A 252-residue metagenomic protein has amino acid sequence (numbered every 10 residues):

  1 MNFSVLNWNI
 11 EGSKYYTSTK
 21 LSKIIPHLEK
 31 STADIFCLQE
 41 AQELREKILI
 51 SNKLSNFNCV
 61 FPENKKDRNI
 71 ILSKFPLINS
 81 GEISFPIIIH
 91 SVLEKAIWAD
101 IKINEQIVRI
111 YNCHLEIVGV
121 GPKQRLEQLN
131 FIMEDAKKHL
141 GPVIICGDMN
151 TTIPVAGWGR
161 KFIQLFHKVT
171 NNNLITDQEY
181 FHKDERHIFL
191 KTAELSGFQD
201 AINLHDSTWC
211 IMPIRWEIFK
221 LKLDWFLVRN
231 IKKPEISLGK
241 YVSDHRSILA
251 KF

Functional and structural regions predicted by a protein language model:
M1-N52: N-terminal, active-site-proximal structural segment of metallo-dependent hydrolase catalytic domains
N2-G12, G81, I107-I117, C146: Active-site-proximal beta-strand elements of phosphoester/diester hydrolases
N7-L21, I83-S91, E116-G121: Acidic/histidine-rich helix-loop elements that form or flank divalent-metal/phosphate-binding sites at the catalytic
S13-Y15, Q42-K47, V118-G121, N150-A156 (+2 more regions): Active-site environment of divalent metal-dependent phosphoester hydrolases
I35-E116, L238-G239: Structured beta-strand-rich core segments of catalytic domains in phosphoester-bond hydrolases
F36-E40, F61, I144-D148, Q199-N203: Active-site neighborhood of phospho(di)ester-bond hydrolases with catalytic His/Asp-centered motifs
N58-S73, I88-L93, P122, I153-R160 (+1 more regions): Active site of divalent-metal-dependent phosphoester/diester hydrolases
A99-K102, R109, R125-V155: His/acidic metal-ligating clusters that form di-metal
